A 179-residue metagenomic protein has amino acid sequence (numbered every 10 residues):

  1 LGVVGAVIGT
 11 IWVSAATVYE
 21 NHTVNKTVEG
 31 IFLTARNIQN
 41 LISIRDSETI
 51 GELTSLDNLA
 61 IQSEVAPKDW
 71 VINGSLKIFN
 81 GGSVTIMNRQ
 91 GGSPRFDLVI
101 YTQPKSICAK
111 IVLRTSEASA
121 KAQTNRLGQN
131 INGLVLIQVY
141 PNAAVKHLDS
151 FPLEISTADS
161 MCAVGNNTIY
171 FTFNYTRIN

Functional and structural regions predicted by a protein language model:
L1-G30: N-terminal single-pass transmembrane signal-anchor helix
Y19-H22, I38, I42, S119: Short, well-ordered alpha-helical segments in soluble proteins
K26-I50: Amphipathic, membrane-active segments
I44-N179: Periplasmic/extracellular, small/polar-rich flexible segments of pilin-like filament-forming proteins
